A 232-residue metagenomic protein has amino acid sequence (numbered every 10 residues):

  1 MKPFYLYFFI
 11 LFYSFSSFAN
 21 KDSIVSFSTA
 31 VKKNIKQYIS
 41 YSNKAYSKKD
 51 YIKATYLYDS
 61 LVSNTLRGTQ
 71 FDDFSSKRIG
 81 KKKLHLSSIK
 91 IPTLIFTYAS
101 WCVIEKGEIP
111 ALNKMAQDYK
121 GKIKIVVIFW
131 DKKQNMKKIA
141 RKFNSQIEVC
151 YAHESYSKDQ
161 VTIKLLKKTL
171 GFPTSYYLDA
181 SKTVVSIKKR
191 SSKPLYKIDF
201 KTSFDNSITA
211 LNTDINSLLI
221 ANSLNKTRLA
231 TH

Functional and structural regions predicted by a protein language model:
M1-V25: Bacterial Sec-dependent N-terminal signal peptides
S17-S63, S217-H232: Sec-dependent signal peptide cleavage junction
K48-L84: N-terminal "domain-start" segment that seeds a small globular fold
F71-D72, P92-T93, F172-T174: Short loop/turn microsegments at loop-to-beta-strand junctions
K82-N113, K124: Short active-site neighborhood of thiol/selenol oxidoreductases, capturing the structured segment around
G107-N144, Y156-T162: Structural microenvironment flanking redox-active thiols in thiol-disulfide oxidoreductases
F143-Y176: Short, internal strand/loop/helix patches that form the active-site neighborhood or redox-interaction surface
F172-H232: Thiol-/selenol-based redox modules, centered on thioredoxin-like and closely related oxidoreductase domains
